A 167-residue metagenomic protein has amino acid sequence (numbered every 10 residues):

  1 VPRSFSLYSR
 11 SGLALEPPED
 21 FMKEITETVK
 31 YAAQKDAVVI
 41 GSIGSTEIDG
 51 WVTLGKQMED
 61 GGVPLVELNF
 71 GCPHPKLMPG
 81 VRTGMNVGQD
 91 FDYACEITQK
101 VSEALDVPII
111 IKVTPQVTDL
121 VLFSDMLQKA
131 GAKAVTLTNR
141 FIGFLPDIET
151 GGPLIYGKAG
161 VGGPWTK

Functional and structural regions predicted by a protein language model:
V1-K56: N-terminal capping/small domains of soluble enzymes
Q34, T46-K167: Alpha/beta enzyme core
